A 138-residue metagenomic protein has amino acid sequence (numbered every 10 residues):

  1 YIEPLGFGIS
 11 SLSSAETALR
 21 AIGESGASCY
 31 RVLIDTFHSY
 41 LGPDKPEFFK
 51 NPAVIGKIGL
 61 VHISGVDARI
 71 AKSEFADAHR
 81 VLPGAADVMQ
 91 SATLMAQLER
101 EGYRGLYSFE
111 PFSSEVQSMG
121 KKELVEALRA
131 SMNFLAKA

Functional and structural regions predicted by a protein language model:
Y1-S10, Q117: Active-site-proximal beta-alpha loop/turn segments in soluble metabolic enzymes
L12-A138: Histidine-acidic metal/acid-base catalytic patches
